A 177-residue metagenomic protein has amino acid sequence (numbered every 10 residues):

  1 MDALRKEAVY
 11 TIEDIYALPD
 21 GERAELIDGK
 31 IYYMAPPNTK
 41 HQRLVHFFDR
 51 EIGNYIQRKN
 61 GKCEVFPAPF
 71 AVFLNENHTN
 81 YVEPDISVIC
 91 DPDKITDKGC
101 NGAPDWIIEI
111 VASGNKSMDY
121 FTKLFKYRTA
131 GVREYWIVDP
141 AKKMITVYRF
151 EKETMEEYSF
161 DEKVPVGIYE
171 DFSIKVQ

Functional and structural regions predicted by a protein language model:
M1-Q177: Gly/Pro/Ser/Thr-rich low-complexity, intrinsically disordered segments predominantly at protein N-termini
